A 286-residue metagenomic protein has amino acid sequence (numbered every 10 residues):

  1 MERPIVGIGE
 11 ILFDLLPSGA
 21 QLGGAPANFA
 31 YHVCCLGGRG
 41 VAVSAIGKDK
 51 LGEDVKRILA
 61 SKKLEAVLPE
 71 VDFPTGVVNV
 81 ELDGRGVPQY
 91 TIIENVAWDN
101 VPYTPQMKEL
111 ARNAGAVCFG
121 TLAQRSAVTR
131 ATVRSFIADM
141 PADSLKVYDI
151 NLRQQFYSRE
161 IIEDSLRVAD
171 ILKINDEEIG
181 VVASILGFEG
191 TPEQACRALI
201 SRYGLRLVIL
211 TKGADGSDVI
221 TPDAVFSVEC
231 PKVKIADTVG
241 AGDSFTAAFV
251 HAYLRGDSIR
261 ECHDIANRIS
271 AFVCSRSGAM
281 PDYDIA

Functional and structural regions predicted by a protein language model:
M1-P4, E189-A286: Conserved phosphate-binding/catalytic region of the ribokinase-like
M1-V6, R57-A60, A66-L68, G84-V225: Ribokinase/PfkB-type carbohydrate-kinase core domain
I5, L15-V87, E94-D99: Substrate-binding N-lobe of the ribokinase-like
E10, S44-K48, N151: Cofactor-binding loop segments of dinucleotide-utilizing enzymes, especially the Rossmann-like FAD- and NAD(P)+-binding
I11, L15, I150-L152, D176 (+3 more regions): Generic detector of well-ordered alpha-helical packing
F13-D14, G180, M280: Nucleotide phosphate-binding site architecture
A20-G24, K50, P105, F156 (+4 more regions): Residues at secondary-structure transition points
G76, A97, T121-Q124, S270 (+1 more regions): Glycine-rich phosphate/pyrophosphate-binding beta-alpha loops
